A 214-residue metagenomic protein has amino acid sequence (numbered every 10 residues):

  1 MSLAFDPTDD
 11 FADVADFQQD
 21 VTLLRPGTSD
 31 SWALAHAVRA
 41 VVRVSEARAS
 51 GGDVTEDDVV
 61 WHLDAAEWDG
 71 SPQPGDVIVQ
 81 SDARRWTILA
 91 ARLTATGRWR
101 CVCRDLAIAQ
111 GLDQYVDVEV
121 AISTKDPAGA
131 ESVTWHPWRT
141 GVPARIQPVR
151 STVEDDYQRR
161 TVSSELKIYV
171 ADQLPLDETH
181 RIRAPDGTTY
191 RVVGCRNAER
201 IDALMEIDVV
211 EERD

Functional and structural regions predicted by a protein language model:
M1-A35, A109-S132: Active-site-proximal polar cores
T22-G111, A130-D214: Short, conserved turn/kink motifs that form compact alpha/beta structural patches or helix kinks used as
